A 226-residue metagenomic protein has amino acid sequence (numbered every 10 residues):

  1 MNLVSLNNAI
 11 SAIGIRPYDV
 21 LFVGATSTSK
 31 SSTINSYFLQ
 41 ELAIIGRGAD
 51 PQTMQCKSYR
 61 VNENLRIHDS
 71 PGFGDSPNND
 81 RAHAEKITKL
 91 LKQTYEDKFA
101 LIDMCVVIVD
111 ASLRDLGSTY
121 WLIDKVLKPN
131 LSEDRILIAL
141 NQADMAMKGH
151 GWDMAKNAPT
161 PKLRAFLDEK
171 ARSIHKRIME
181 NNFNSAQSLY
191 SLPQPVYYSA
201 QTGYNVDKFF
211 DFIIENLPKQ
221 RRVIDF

Functional and structural regions predicted by a protein language model:
M1-P71, D75: Conserved G1/Walker A P-loop phosphate-binding module
P51-T53, S58-R66, Q93-L101, K128-E133: Conserved catalytic network of the ASCE P-loop NTPase/AAA+ motor domain
G72-R81, P159: Flexible beta-alpha connector loops of hexameric P-loop NTPases
D75, Y95-L122, A143-K148: Conserved Switch II/interswitch segment of TRAFAC-class P-loop GTPases
K89-K98, V126-L131, A165-I178, N182: Substrate-engagement module of ASCE P-loop NTPases
A100-M104, L131-I136, Y190-P193: Short glycine-/polar-rich loops that comprise or flank the Walker A/P-loop and associated switch/sensor motifs
D144-I224: Canonical P-loop GTPase G-domain recognition
